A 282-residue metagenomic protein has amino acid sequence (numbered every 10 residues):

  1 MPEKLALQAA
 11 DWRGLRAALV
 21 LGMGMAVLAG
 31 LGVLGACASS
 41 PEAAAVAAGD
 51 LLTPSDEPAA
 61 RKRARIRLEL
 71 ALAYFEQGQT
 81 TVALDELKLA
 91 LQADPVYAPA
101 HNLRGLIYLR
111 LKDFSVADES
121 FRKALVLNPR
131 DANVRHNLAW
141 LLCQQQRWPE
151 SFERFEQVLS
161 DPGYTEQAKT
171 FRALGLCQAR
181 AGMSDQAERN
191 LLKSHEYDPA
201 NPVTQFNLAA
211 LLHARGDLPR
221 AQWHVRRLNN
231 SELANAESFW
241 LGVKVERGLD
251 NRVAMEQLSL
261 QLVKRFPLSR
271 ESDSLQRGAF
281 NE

Functional and structural regions predicted by a protein language model:
C37-K88, Q92, Q276-E282: N-terminal leader/linker segments that initiate helical-solenoid repeat arrays
A43-S55, N230-E282: Terminal, low-structured helical/coil segments at or just beyond the last alpha-helical repeat
A59, A93, L127, D161-G163 (+3 more regions): Structural marker of alpha-solenoid helical repeat scaffolds
R63, Y97, D131, T165-Q167 (+3 more regions): Residue-level recognition of tetratricopeptide repeat
A100, V134, A168-T170, T204 (+2 more regions): TPR alpha-solenoid repeat register
